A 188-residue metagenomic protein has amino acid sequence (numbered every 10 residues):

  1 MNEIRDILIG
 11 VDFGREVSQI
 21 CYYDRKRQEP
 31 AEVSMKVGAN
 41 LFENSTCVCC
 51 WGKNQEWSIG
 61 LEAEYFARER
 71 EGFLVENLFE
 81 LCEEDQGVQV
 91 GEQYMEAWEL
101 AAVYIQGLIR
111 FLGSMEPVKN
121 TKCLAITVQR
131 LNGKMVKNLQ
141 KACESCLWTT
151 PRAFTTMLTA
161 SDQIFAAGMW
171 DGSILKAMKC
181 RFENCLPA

Functional and structural regions predicted by a protein language model:
M1-D6, K141-S145: N-terminal short leaders/motifs
N2-E32, A166-A188: Gly/Thr-rich phosphate-binding beta-strand-loop-beta motif of the actin/hexokinase/Hsp70
V17, N132-M135, I164-F165: Flexible loop/turn segments at secondary-structure boundaries
K26-T149: Phosphate-binding loop and its immediate beta->loop->alpha context in nucleotide/phosphate-handling enzymes
E43, E80, A160, A166-A167 (+1 more regions): Generic detector of low-complexity/intrinsically disordered segments and short hydrophobic N-terminal stretches
E144-F165: Conserved phosphate-binding/catalytic loops in two-lobed NTP-binding clefts
